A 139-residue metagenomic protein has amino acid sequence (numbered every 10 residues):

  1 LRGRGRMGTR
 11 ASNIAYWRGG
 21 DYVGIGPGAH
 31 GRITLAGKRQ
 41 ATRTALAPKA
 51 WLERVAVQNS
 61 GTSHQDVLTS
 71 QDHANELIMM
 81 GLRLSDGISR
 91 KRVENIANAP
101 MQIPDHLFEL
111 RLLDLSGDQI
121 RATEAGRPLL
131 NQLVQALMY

Functional and structural regions predicted by a protein language model:
L1-A97: C-terminal scaffold of the Radical SAM
L82-L84, L112, L129: Generic leucine side-chain signal with a strong bias for well-ordered alpha-helical environments
S89-R90, L115, L130: Short active-site-adjacent structural elements
N95-L110: Short amphipathic alpha-helical interaction segments
F108-D118: A short, conserved structural fragment
Q119-T123: Minor-groove-contacting beta-hairpin "wing" of winged helix-turn-helix DNA-binding domains
E124-Y139: Short, amphipathic alpha-helical interaction segments positioned at domain boundaries
